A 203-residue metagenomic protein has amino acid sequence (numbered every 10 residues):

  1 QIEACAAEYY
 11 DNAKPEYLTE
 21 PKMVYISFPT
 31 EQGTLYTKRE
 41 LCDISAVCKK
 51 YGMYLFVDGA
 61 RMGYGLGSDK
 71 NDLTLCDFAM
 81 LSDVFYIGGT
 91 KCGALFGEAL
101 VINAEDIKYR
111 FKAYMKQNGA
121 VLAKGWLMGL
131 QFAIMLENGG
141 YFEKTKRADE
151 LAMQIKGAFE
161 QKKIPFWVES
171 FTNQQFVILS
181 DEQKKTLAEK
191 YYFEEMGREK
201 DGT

Functional and structural regions predicted by a protein language model:
I2-G59: Active-site phosphate-binding strand-loop segment of PLP-dependent enzymes
A13-T19, A123, M196-K200: Short glycine/proline-enriched loop/turn "hinge" motifs that connect secondary-structure elements and lie
E20-L35, D72-K162, W167-T172: Active-site C-terminal subdomain of aminotransferase-like
K38-A46, K50, R61-V84: Active-site pre-lysine segment of PLP-dependent enzymes
A46-V47, R147, A158, T186: Alpha-helical scaffold elements within enzyme catalytic domains, especially in hydrolases
A60-R61, T90: Short, ordered loop/turn segments at secondary-structure junctions
M153-T203: Conserved C-terminal alpha-helix-loop-beta "cap" of PLP-dependent enzymes that closes/shapes the active-site mouth
